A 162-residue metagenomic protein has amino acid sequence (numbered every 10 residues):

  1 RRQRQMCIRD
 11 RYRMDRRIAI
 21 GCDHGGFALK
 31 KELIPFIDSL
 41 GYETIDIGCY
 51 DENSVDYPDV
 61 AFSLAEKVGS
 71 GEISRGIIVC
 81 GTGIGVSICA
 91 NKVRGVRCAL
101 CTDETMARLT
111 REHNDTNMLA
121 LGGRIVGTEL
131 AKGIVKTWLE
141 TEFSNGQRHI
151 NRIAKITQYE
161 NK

Functional and structural regions predicted by a protein language model:
R1-I8: Short, small-residue-biased leader/transition segments that mark boundaries at the very start of proteins
A19-G21, G25-G26, E104-K162: C-terminal binding/interaction regions
I20-S39, T44: Glycine-rich phosphate/diphosphate-binding loop of Rossmann-like nucleotide-binding domains
E43-S54: A short beta-strand-loop structural module common to alpha/beta enzyme folds
V60-L100: Helix-adjacent hinge/juxtasegments
